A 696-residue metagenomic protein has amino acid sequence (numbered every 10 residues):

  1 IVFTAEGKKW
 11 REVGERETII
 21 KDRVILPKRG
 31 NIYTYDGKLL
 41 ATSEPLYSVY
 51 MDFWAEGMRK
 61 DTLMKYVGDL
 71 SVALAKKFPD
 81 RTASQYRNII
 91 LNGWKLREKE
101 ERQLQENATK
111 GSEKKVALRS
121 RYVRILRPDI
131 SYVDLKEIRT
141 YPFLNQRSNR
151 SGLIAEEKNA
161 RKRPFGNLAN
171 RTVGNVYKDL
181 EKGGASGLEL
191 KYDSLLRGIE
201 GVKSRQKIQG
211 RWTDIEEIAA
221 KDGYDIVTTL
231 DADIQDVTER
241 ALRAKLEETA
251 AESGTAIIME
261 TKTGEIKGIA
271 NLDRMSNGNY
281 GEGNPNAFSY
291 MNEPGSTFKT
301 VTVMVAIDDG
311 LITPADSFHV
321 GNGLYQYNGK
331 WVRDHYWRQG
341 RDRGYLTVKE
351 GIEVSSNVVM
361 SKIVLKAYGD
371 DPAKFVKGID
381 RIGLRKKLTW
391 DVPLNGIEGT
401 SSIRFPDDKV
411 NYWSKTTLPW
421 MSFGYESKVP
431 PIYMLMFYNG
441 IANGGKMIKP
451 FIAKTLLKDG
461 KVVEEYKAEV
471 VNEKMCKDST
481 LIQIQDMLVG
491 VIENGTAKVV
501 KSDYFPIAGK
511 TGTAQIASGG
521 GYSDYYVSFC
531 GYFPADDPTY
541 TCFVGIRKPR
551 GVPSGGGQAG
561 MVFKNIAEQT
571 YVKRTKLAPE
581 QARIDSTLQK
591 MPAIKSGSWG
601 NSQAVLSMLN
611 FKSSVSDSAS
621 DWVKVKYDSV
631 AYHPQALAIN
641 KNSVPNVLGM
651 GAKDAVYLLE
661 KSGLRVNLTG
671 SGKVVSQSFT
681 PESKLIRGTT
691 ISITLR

Functional and structural regions predicted by a protein language model:
I1-N279, L311, K374-R381, V500-S502 (+8 more regions): Periplasmic/cell-envelope proteins involved in peptidoglycan metabolism and beta-lactam response
K28, D524-S528, V675: Short beta-strand or tight-loop elements that sit immediately N-terminal to catalytic metal-binding acidic residues
A41, R205-E217, L230, G254-G295 (+1 more regions): Beta-lactam-recognizing serine transpeptidase/beta-lactamase-like catalytic domain environment
N88-L118, P393-N411, V605, D621-Y627: Charged, glycine/proline-rich intrinsically disordered loops and linkers
R124-V133, P142, A155-R171, N175 (+6 more regions): Conserved SxxK-family serine transpeptidase/carboxypeptidase catalytic domain of penicillin-binding proteins
G166, T261-E265, W331, V675 (+2 more regions): A short, glycine/Asx- and small/polar-enriched loop/turn that sits immediately N-terminal to a beta-strand
I403-F405, N565-R696: Ligand-recognition elements built from short beta-strands and adjacent flexible loops
